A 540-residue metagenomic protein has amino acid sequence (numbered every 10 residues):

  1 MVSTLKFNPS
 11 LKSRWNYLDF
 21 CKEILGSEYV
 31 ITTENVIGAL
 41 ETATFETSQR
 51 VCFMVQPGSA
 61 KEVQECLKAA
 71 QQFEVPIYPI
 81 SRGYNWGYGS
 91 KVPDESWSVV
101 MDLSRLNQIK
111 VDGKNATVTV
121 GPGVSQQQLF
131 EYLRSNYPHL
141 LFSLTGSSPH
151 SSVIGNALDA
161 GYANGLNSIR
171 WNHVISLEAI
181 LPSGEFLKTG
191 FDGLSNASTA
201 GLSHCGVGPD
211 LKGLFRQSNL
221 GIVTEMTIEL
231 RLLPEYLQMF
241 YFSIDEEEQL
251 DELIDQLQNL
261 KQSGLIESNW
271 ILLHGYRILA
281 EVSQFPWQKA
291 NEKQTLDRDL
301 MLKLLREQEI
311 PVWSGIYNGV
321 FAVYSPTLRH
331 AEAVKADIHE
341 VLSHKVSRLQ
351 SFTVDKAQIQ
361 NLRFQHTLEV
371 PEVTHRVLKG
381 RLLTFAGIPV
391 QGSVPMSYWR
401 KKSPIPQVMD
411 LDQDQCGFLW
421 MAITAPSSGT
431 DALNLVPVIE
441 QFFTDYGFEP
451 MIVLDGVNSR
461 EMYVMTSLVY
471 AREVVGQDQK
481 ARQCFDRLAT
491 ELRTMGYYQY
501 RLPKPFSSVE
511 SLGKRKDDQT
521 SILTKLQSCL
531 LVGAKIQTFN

Functional and structural regions predicted by a protein language model:
L5-P9, T44-F53, V75, I80-S81 (+2 more regions): Conserved glycine-rich FAD pyrophosphate-binding loop
Y17, A69-A70, Q256-L257, A331-K345 (+2 more regions): Short amphipathic alpha-helices in soluble, non-transmembrane regions that often serve as interface/regulatory elements
F20-T42: Conserved oxyanion/phosphate-binding beta-strand-loop segments in alpha/beta enzyme cores
E41-L140, S151-N164: Long, structured ligand/cofactor-binding scaffold of large enzymes
G58-A60, E247-E248, V323-E332, S428 (+1 more regions): Helix N-cap motif at beta-to-alpha junctions
Q108-K110, P122, Q127-S263: FAD-binding subdomain of flavoenzyme oxidoreductases
L211, T227-I228, Q238-Q249, L253-S393: C-terminal cap/substrate-recognition region of VAO/PCMH-type FAD-linked oxidoreductases
